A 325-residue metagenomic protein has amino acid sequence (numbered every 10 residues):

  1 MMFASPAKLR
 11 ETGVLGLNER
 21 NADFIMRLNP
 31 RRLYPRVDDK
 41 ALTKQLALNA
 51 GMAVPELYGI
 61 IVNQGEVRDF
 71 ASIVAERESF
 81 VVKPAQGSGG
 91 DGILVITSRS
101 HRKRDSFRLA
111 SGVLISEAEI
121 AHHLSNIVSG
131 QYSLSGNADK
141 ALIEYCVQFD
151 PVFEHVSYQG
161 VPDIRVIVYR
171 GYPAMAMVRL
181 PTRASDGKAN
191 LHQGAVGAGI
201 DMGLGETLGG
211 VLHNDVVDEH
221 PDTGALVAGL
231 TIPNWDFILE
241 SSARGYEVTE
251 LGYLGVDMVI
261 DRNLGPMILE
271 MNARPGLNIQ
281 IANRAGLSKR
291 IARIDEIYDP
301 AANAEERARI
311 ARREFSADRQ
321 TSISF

Functional and structural regions predicted by a protein language model:
M1-N49, V62-R68, K289-D299, E305-F325: ATP-binding N-terminal substructure of ATP-dependent carboxylate-amine bond-forming enzymes
D23, L28, Y34-D163, R170: Active-site nucleotide/adenylate-binding loops and adjacent lid/helix of ATP-dependent enzymes
V81-K83, L94, D163-L180, G187-H192 (+2 more regions): Beta-strand scaffold of nucleotide-dependent catalytic cores
G87-S88, Q148-F149, P173, L180-R183 (+2 more regions): Short, solvent-exposed loop/turn segments at secondary-structure junctions
S88, R170-A174, L251-Y253, L264-P266: Coil-to-beta-strand transition motifs
T97-R102, V168-Y172, G203-L204, R262-L264: Short acidic-glycine loop/turn motifs at beta-strand connectors
V128-Q159, R183-D261: A long amphipathic alpha-helix within ATP-dependent nucleotide-binding catalytic cores
E219-F237, E247, I260-F325: C-terminal active-site "lid" helix and adjoining low-complexity regulatory extension at the edge of ATP-using catalytic
